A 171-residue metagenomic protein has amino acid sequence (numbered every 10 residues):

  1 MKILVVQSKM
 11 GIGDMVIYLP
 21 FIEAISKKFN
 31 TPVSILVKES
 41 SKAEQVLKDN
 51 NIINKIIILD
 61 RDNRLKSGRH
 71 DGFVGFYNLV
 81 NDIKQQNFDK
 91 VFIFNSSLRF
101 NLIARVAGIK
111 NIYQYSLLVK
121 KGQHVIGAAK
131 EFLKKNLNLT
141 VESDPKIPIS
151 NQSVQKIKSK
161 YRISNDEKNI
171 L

Functional and structural regions predicted by a protein language model:
M1-L171: Catalytic machinery of carbohydrate-active enzymes, primarily nucleotide-sugar-dependent glycosyltransferases
